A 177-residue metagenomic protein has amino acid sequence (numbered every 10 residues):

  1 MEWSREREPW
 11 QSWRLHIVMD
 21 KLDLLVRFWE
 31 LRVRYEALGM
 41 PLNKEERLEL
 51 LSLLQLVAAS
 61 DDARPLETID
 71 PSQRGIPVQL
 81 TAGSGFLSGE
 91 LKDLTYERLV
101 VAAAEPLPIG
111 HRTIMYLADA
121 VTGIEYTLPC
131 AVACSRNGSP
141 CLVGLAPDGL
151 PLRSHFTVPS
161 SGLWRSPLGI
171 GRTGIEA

Functional and structural regions predicted by a protein language model:
M1-L94, S160-A177: N-terminal helix initiation/capping motif
S72-L117, S139-L145: Short strand-loop-strand
G89, Y126-S135: Short beta-strand-centered aromatic/proline hotspots
L91, V132-A133, G144-P147, E176: A structural signal for short, hydrophobic beta-strand segments that form beta-sheets in beta-rich/all-beta domains
T95, V132-R136, G149-P151: A generic structural motif
L107, P140-S161: Short solvent-exposed strand/turn elements
A118-G123: Short, charged beta-turn/beta-strand-edge "cap" motif at the junction between a beta-strand and an adjacent loop
